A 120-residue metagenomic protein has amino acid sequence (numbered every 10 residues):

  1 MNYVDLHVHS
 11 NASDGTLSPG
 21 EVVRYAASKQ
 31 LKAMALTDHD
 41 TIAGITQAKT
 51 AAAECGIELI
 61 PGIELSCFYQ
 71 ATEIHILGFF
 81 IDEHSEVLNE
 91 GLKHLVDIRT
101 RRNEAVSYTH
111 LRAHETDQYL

Functional and structural regions predicted by a protein language model:
M1-T72: An N-terminally biased module of ancient metal coordination in phosphate/nucleic-acid-related enzymes
S10, N89, T116: Residue-level signal for threonine
T41-G44, H84, R102: Short phosphate-engaging motifs
F68-H94, T100: Active-site gating loops and adjacent loop-to-helix segments of metal-dependent hydrolytic enzymes
R102-Y108: Internal alpha/beta core interface subdomains
T109, A113-T116: Conserved small/polar residues in nucleotide/adenosyl-binding loops
Y119: Cationic, low-complexity basic patches in intrinsically disordered or flexible, solvent-exposed regions
